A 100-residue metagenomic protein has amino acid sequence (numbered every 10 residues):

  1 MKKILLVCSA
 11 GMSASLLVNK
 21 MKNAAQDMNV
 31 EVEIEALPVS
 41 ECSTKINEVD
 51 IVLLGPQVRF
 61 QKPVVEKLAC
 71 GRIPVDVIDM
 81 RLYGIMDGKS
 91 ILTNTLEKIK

Functional and structural regions predicted by a protein language model:
K2-V39: Conserved active-site segments centered on acidic
K3, V75-K100: Ser/Thr/Gly-rich flexible loops in soluble cytosolic domains mediating phosphotransfer, phosphorylation
A10, Q57-R59: Short glycine-rich anion-binding loops that position phosphate/pyrophosphate groups of nucleotides and phosphorylated
S15-V18, R59-P63: Short, surface-exposed alpha-helical segments at coil->helix boundaries
N19, N23, K67, T93 (+1 more regions): Short, well-ordered alpha-helices that flank and scaffold nucleotide-derived cofactor binding pockets
S40-C42, Q61: Short acidic active-site motifs
I46-V52: Short acidic/histidine-rich motifs immediately flanking catalytic phosphotransfer sites in two-component signaling
Q61-L82: A short, gly/pro- and small-residue-rich
